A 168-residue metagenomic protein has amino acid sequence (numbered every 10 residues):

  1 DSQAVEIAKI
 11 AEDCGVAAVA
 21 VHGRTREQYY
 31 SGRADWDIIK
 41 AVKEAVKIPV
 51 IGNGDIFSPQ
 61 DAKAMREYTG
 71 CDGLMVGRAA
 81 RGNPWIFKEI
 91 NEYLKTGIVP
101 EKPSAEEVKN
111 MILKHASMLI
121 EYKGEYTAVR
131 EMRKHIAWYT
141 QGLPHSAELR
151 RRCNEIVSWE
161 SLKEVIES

Functional and structural regions predicted by a protein language model:
Q3-A18, Y30, D37, A41-G52 (+1 more regions): Alpha/beta catalytic cores of nucleotide-metabolism and tRNA/nucleoside-modifying enzymes
V21-S31: Glycine-rich, proline-tolerant flexible connector loops at the mouths of alpha/beta enzymes
